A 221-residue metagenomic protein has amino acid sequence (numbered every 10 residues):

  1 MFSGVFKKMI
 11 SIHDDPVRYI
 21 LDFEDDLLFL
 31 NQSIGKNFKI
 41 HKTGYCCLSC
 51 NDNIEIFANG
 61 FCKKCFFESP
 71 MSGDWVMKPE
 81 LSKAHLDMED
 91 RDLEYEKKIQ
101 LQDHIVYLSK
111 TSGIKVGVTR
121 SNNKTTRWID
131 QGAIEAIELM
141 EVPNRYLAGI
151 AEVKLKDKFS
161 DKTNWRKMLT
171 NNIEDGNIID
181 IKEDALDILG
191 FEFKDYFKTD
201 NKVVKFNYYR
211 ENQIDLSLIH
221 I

Functional and structural regions predicted by a protein language model:
M1-H41, F193-F206: A broadly conserved sequence feature marking short terminus-proximal activation segments in nucleic acid-centric
F29-C46, V116-K124: Surface-exposed flexible segments
G35-S82: Cys/His-rich short segments
L81-Q102: Short N-terminal edge-element motif at the start of the domain
D87-R91, K202-S217: Mixed-charge, Lys/Arg-rich low-complexity intrinsically disordered regions
Y95-F159: Compact nucleic-acid interaction/catalytic patches
F159-Y209: Long, charge-rich alpha-helical interaction segments
I219-I221: Conserved small/polar residues in nucleotide/adenosyl-binding loops
